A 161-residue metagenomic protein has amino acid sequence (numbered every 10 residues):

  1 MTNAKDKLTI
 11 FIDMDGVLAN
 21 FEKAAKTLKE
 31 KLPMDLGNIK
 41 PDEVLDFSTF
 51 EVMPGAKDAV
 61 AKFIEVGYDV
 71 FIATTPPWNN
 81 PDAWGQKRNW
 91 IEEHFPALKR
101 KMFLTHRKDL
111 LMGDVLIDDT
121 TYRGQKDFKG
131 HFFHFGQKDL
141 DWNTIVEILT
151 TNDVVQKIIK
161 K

Functional and structural regions predicted by a protein language model:
M1-L8, E65, T150-K161: Short, Lys/Arg-enriched, disordered terminal segments
T2-F50: Active-site neighborhood of HAD-like aspartate-dependent phosphohydrolases
K5-K7, G67, M112-G113, K129: A general structural motif
D46-E51, E92-P96: Short, flexible loop segments at the rims of nucleotide/cofactor-binding pockets, characterized by
E51, A56-G85, I91: Substrate-recognition element of Asp-dependent hydrolases with the DxDx(T/V) motif
N80-K161: C-terminal cap/substrate-recognition subdomain and adjoining C-terminal extension of metal-dependent phosphatase-like
